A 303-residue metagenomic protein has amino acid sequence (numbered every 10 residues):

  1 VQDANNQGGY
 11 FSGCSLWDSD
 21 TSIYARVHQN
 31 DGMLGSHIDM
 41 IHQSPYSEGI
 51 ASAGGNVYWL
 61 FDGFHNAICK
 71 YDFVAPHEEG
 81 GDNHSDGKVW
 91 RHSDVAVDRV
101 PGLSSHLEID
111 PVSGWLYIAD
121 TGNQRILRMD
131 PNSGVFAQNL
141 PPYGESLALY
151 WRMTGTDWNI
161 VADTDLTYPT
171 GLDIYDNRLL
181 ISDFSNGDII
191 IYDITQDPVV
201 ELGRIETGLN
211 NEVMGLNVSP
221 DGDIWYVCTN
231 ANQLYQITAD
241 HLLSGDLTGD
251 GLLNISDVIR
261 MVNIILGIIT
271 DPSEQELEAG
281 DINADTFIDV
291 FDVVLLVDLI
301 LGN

Functional and structural regions predicted by a protein language model:
V1, S36-V57, H92-G114, R152-N177 (+2 more regions): Beta-rich, blade/repeat-based domains predominating in secreted/periplasmic proteins but also intracellular
V1-Q2, V57-F61, W115-A119, L127 (+5 more regions): Conserved beta-propeller blade signature
Q2-N6, D62-H65, F73, V112 (+5 more regions): Short loop/turn segments immediately following the C-termini of beta-strands
Q7-G8, C14-L16, N66-C69, Q124-L127 (+2 more regions): Structural signal for beta-propeller blades
G8, W17-Q29, Y71-N83, M129-L147 (+2 more regions): Short loop/turn segments immediately following beta-strands, especially the blade-tip and inter-blade linker loops
G8-A53: Asp-box/WD-like beta-propeller blade repeats and closely related beta-sheet repeat scaffolds
R26-I41, E79-R99, N139-D163, V200-E206: Blade-edge beta-strand/turn elements of extracellular beta-propeller and related beta-sheet repeat scaffolds
T238-N303: Cellulosome-associated attachment modules in secreted, modular CAZymes
